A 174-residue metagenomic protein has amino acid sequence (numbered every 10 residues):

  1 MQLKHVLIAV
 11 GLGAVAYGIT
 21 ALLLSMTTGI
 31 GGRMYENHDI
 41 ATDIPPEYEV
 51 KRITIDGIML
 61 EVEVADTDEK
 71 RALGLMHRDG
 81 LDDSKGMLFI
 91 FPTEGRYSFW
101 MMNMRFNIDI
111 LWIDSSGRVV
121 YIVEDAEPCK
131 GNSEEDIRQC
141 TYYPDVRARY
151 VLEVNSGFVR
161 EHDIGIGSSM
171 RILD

Functional and structural regions predicted by a protein language model:
M1-V15: N-terminal Sec-pathway targeting helices
Q2-H5, T20-D174: Compact, glycine-rich, soluble single-domain proteins
